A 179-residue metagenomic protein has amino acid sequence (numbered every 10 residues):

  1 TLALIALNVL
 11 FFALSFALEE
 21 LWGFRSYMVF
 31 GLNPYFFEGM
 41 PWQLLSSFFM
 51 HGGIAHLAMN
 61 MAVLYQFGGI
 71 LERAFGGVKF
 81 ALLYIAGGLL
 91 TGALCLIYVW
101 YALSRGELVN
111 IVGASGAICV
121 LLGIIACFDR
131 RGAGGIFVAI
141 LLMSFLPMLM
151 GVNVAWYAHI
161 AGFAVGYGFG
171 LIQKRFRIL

Functional and structural regions predicted by a protein language model:
T1-L179: A detector for small-residue-rich transmembrane helices and their helix-helix packing motifs
